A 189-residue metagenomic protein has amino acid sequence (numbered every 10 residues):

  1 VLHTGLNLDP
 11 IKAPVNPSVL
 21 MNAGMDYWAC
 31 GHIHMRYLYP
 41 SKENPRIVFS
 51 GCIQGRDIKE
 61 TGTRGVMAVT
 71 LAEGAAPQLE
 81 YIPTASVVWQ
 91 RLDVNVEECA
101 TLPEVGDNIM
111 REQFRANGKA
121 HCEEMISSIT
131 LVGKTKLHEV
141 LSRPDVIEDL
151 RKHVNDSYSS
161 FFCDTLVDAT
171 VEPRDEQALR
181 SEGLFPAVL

Functional and structural regions predicted by a protein language model:
V1, V66-A68, Y81, R91: Conserved hydrophobic/aromatic beta-strand scaffold that supports enzyme active sites
V1-H3, A29, T130-V132: Short beta-strand segments
V1-L8, E124-S127: Short acidic, glycine-rich surface-loop motifs adjacent to enzyme active sites
T4, N22-M25, T84-V87: Short low-complexity stretches enriched in small and charged residues
T4, S50-C52, L71, T84 (+1 more regions): Active-site donor-binding loop signature of nucleotide-sugar glycosyltransferases
N7-L79, T170-D175: Conserved beta-sheet core of the metallophosphoesterase superfamily
Q78-L189: Accessory, non-catalytic peripheral segments of nucleic-acid enzymes
